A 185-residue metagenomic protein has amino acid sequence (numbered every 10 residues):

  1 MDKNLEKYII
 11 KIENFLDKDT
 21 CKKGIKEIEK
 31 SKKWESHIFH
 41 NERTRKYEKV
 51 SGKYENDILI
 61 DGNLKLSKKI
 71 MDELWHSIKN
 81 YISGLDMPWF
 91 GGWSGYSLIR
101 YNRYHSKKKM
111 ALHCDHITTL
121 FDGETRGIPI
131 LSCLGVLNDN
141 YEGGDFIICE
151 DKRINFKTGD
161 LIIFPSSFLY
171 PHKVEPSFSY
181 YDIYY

Functional and structural regions predicted by a protein language model:
M1-L161, L169-Y185: Fe(II)/2-oxoglutarate oxygenase catalytic core
